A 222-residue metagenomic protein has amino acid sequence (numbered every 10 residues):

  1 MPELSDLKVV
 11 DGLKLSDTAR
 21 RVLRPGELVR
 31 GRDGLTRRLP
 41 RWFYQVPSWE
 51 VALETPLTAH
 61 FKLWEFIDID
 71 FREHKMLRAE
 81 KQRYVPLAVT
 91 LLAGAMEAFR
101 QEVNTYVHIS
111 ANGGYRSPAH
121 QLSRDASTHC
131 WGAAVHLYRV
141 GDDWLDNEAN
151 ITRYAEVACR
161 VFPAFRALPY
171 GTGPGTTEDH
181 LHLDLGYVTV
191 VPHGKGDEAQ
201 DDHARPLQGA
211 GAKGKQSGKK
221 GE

Functional and structural regions predicted by a protein language model:
M1, R24-W49: N-terminal targeting leaders that direct proteins to extracytoplasmic destinations
M1-R30: N-terminal module-boundary/linker segments of secreted carbohydrate-active enzymes
P2-L13, A126-E222: Catalytic cores and adjacent binding grooves of peptidoglycan-active enzymes
Q45-V103: Active-site acidic/histidine clusters and adjacent loop/turn architecture that either coordinate catalytic ions
Q82-Y84, Y106-N112, T152-A158: N-terminal start-of-chain detector that recognizes signal peptides and the immediate post-cleavage beginning
A93-R124: Extended, low-complexity, intrinsically disordered C-terminal regulatory tails of eukaryotic serine/threonine kinases
